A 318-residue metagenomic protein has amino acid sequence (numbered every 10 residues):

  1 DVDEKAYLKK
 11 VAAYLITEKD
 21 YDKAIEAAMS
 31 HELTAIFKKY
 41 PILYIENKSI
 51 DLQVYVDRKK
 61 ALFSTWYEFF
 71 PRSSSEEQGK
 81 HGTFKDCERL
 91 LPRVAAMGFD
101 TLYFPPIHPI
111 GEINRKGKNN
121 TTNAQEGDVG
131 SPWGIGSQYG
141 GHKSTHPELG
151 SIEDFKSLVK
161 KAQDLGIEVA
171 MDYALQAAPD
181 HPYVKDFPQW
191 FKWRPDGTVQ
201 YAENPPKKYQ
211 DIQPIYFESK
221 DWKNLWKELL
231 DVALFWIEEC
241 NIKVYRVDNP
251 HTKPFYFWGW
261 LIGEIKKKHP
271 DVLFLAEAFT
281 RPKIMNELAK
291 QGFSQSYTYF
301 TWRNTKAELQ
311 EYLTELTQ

Functional and structural regions predicted by a protein language model:
V2-T101: An acidic-aromatic substrate-binding cleft motif
L62-G82, I110-K160, K185-K220: Aromatic- and acidic-residue-enriched carbohydrate-binding clefts of CAZyme catalytic domains
T65-Y67, L102-F104, V169-M171, Y245 (+2 more regions): Hydrophobic faces of well-ordered beta-strands that scaffold small-molecule active sites in alpha/beta enzyme cores
D86-I110, F235, E239-I242: Catalytic domains of carbohydrate-active enzymes, especially glycoside hydrolases
A95, K156-Q163, K266: Anion (oxyanion) recognition and catalysis
F104-E112, D172-P182, D248-P254, E277-R281: Short, solvent-exposed turn/loop segments enriched in Gly/Ser/Thr/Pro and often Arg
E228-F255: Active-site groove signature of glycoside hydrolases
D248-Q318: Active-site-proximal helices and loops of the catalytic beta/alpha 8
